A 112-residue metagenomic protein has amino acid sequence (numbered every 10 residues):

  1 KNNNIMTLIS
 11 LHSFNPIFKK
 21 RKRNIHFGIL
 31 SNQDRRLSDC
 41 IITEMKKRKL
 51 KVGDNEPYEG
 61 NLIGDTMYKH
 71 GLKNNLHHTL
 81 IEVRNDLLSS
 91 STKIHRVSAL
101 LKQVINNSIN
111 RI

Functional and structural regions predicted by a protein language model:
K1-N2, I112: Alpha-helix termini
N2-S90: Catalytic cores of processing enzymes, dominated by hydrolases/peptidases, characterized by acidic/His-rich
S89-I112: His/Asp/Glu-rich mid-to-C-terminal helical/loop segments that flank catalytic regions of hydrolases
